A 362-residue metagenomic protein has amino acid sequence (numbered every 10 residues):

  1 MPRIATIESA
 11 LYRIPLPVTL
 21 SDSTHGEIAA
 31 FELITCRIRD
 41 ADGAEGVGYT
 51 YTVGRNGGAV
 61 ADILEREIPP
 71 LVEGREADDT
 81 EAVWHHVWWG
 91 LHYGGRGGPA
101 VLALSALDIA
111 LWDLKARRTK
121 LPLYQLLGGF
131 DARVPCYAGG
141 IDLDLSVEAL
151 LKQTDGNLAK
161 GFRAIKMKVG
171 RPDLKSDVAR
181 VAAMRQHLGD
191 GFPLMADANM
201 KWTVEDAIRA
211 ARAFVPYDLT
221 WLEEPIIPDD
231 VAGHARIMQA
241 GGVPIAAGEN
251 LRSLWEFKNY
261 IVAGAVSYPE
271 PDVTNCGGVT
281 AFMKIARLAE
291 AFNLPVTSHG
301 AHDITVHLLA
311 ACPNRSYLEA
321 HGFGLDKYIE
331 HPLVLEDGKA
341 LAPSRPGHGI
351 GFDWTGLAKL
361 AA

Functional and structural regions predicted by a protein language model:
M1-V47, Y51-V53, D326-Y328: Structured beta-strand/loop patches that form or line metal/cofactor-binding pockets in enzymes
P2-L16, I28, L107, T297-A362: Flexible C-terminal active-site loop/helix
I4, G43, I68, L107 (+8 more regions): Conserved, mostly hydrophobic/aromatic
T6-I7, R39-R118: Metal- or metallocofactor-binding catalytic centers and their adjacent structured scaffolds across diverse enzyme
N56-A61, K258-V262, A281-K284, H302-N314: Histidine/acidic-residue-rich catalytic or RNA/ligand-binding cores of hydrolases and nuclease-related proteins
G94, R118-D142, G189-F192, Q239: N-terminal small/glycine-rich loop or linker at the start of catalytic domains across soluble metabolic enzymes
R133-A149, A198-T203, A246: Active-site mouth loops of central-metabolism enzymes
M167-H299: Catalytic core of soluble alpha/beta enzymes
